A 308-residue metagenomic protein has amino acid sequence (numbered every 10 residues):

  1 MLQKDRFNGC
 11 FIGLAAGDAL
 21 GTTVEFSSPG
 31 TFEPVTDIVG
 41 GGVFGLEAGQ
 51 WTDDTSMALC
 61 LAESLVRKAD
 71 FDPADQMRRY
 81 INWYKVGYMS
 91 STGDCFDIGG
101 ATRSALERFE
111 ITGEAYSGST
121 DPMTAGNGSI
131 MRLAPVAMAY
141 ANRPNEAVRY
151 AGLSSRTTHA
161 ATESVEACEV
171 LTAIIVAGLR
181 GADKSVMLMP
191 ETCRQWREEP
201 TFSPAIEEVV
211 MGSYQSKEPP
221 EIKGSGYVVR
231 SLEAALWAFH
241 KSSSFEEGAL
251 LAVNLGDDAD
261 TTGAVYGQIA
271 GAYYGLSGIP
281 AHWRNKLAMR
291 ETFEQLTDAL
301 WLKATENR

Functional and structural regions predicted by a protein language model:
M1-R308: Structured, active/binding-site neighborhoods that engage oxygen-rich ligands
